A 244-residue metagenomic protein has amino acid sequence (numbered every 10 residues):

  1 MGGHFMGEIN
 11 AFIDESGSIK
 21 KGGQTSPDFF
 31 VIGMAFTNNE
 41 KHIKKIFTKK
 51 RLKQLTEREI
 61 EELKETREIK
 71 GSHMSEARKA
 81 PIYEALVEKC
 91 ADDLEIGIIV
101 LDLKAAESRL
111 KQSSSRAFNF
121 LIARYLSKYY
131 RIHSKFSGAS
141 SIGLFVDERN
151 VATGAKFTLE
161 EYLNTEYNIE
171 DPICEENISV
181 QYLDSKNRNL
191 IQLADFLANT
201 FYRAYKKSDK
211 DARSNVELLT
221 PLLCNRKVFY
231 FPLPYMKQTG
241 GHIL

Functional and structural regions predicted by a protein language model:
M1-L244: Phosphate-ester processing/binding pockets and catalytic centers
